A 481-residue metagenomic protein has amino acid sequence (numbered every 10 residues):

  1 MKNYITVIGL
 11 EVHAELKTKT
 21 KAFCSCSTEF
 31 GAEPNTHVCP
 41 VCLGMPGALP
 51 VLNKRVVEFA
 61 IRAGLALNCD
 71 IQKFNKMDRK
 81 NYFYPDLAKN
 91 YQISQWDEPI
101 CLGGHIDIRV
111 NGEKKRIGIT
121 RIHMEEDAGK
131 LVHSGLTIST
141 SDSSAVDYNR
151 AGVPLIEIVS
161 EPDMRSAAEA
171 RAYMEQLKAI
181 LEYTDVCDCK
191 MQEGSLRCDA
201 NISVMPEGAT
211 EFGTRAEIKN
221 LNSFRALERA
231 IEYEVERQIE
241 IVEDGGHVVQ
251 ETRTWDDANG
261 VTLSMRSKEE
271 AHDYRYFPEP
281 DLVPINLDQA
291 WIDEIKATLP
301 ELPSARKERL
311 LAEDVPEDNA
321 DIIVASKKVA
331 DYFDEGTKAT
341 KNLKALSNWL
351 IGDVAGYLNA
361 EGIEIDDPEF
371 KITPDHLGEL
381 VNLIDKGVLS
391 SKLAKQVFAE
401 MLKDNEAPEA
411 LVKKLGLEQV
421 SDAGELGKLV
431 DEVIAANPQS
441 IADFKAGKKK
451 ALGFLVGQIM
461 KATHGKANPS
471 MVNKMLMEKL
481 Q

Functional and structural regions predicted by a protein language model:
M1-E301, K307, E317, K338-L343 (+1 more regions): Basic, nucleic-acid-interacting segments
K2, D314, T337-L346, V388-L389 (+1 more regions): Structural motif
K2, Y148-V153, Q192-C198, G208-T210 (+1 more regions): C-terminal non-catalytic interaction appendages of large macromolecular assemblies
K17, E236, A330, I351-N359 (+6 more regions): Amphipathic alpha-helical core segments of compact helical bundles
E193-P206, L311-D334, L343-E361, I372-L377 (+2 more regions): Core structural elements
I285-N286, N319-A320, Y332-D334, A345-L346 (+6 more regions): Extended hydrophobic-aromatic, low-complexity segments
W291-T298, D334-A339, L377-L389: Extended, non-catalytic structural segments that build the interaction scaffolds of large macromolecular assemblies
I365-G378, N382, V388-K461: Strongly charged, low-complexity linkers/loops
